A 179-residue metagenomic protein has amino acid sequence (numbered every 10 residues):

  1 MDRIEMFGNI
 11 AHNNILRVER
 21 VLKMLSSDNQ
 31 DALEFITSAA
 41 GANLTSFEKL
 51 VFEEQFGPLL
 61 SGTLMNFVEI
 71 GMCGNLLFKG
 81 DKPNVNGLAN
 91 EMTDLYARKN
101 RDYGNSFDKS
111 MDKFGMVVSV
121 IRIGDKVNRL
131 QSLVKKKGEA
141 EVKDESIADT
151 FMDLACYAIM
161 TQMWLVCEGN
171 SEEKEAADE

Functional and structural regions predicted by a protein language model:
M1-E179: Intrinsically disordered, low-complexity regulatory regions that flank transcription factor DNA-binding cores
